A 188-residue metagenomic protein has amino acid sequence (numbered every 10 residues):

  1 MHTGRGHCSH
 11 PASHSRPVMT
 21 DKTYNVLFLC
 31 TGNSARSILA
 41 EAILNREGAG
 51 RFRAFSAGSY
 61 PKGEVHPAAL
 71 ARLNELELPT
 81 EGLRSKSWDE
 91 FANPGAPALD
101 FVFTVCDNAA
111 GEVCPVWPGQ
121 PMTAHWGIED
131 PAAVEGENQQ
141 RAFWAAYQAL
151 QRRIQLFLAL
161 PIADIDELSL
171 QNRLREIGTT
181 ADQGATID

Functional and structural regions predicted by a protein language model:
G4-G6: Residue-identity detector for glycine
H10, H14-D188: Short polar/charged helix/loop
